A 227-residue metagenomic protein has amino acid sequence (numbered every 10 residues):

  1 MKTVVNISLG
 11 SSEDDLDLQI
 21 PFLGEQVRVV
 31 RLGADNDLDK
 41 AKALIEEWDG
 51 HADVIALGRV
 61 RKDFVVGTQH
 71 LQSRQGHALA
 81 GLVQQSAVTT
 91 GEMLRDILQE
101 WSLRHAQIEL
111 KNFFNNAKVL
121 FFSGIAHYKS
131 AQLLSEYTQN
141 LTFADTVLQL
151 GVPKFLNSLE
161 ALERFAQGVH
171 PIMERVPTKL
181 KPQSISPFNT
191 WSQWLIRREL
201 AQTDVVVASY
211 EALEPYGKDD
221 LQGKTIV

Functional and structural regions predicted by a protein language model:
M1-T3, E25, F64, E136-Y137 (+3 more regions): N-terminal donor/sugar-recognition subdomains of glycan-related enzymes, prototypically the membrane-proximal stem
K2-F113, D204-S209, Q222-V227: Metallocofactor- and cofactor-centric catalytic cores in central/energy metabolism, strongly enriched
L18, V66-Q69, A131-S135, K154-L156: Short acidic, glycine/serine/threonine-rich loops at helix termini
A34, F122-G124, S184-T190: Active-site glycine- and acidic-residue-rich loops that bind and position anionic ligands or nucleotide-like cofactors
R61, I125, A212: Flexible, active-site-proximal loop/turn residues at the rims of small-molecule/cofactor binding pockets and catalytic
V88-V152: Hydrophobic alpha-helical segments and helix pairs
Q149-E214: Active-site rim beta-loop-alpha module in soluble metabolic enzymes
E214-D220: Short, T/G/N/S-enriched strand-turn elements that build extracellular solenoid repeat scaffolds
